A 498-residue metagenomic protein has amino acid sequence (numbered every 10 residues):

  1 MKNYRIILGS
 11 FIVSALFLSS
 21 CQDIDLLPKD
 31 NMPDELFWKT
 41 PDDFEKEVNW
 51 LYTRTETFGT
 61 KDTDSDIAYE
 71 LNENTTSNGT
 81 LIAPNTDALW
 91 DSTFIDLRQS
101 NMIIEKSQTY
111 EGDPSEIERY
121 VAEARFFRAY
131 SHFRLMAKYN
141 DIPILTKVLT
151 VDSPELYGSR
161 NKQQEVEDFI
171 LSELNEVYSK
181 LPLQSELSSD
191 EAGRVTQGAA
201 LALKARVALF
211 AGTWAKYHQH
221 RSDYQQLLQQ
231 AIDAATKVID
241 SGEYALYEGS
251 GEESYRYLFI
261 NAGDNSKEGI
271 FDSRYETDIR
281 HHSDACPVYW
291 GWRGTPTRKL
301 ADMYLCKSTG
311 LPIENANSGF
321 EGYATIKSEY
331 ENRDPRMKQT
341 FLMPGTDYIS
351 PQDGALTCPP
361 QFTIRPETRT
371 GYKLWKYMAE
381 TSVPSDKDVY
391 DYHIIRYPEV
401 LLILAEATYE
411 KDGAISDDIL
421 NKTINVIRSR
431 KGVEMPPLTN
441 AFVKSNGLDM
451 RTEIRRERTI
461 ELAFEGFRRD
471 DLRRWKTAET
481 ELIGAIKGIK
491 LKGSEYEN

Functional and structural regions predicted by a protein language model:
G9-L16: Bacterial N-terminal signal peptides
L18-S20: C-terminal motif of bacterial Sec signal peptides marking the signal peptidase cleavage site
Q22-T75, T146, E167, N175-S179 (+2 more regions): An aromatic- and glycine-enriched ligand-binding surface/loop that stacks and positions planar moieties
P33-T57, E73-N140, P154-D168, S172-D190 (+4 more regions): Conserved, well-structured interaction surfaces
M136-K138, P143, F210-Q219, E410-G413: Short coil/turn linking the two alpha-helices of tandem helical-hairpin repeats
Y330-I427: C-terminal substrate/ligand-recognition segments
